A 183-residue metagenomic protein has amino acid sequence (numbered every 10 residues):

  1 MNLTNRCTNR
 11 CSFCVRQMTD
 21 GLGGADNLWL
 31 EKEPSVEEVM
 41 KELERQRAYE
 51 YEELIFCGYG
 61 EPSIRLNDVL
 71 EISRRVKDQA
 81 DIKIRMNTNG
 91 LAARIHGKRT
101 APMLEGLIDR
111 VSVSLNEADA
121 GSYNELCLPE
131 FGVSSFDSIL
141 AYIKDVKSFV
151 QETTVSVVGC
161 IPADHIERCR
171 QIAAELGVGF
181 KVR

Functional and structural regions predicted by a protein language model:
M1-S35: Canonical Radical SAM [4Fe-4S] cluster-binding loop centered on the CxxxCxxC motif and its immediate flanking residues
N2, I55-C57, R85: Short, conserved beta-strand segments within well-ordered enzyme catalytic domains that often line or immediately flank
M18-G24, E50-L54, D119-Y123: Short, basic/glycine-rich phosphate-binding loops at helix/coil junctions that contact nucleotide phosphates
P34-Y59: Short Fe-S-cluster ligation motifs
Y59-R183: Conserved AdoMet/S-adenosylmethionine-binding subsite of the radical SAM
